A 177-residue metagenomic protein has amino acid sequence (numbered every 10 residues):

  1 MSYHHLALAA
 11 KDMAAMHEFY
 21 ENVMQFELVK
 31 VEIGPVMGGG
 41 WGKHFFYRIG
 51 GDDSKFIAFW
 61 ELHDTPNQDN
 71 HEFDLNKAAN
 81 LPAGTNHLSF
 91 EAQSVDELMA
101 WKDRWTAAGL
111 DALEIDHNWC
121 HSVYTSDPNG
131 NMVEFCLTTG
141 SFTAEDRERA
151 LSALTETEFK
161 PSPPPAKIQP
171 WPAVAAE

Functional and structural regions predicted by a protein language model:
S2, G40-K43, W119: Short, basic and Ser/Thr-rich N-terminal targeting/leader segments
S2-K11, R48-G51, D69-R104, H121-P128: Vicinal oxygen chelate
A9-L62: Core segments of cupin and vicinal oxygen chelate
M16, Y20, L88, W105: Hydrophobic pocket/interface hotspot
P35, A79, L113-E114: Short Gly/Pro-enriched turn/cap motifs at secondary-structure boundaries
A58, D69-H71, E145-E148: Short, charged, solvent-exposed linker or helix-capping segments at domain edges/interfaces that act as flexible hinges
M99-E177: Vicinal oxygen chelate
